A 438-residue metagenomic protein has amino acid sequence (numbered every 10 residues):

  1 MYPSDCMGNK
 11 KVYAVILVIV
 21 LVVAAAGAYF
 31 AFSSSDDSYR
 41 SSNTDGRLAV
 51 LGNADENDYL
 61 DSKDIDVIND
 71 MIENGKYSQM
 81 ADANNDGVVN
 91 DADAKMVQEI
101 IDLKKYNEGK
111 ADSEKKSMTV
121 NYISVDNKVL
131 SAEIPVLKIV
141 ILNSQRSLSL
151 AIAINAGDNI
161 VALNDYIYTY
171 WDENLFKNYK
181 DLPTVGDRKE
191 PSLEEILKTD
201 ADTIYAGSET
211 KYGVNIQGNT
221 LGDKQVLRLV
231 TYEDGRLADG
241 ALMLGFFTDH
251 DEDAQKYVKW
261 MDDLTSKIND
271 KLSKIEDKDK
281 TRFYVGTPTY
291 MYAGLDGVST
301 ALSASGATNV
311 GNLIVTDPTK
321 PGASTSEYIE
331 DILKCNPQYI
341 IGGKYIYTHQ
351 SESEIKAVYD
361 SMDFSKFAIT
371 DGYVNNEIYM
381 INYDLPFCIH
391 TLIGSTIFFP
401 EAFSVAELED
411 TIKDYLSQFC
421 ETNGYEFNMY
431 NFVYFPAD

Functional and structural regions predicted by a protein language model:
D5-V18: N-terminal Sec-pathway targeting helices
G8, A25-E114: Cellulosome-associated attachment modules in secreted, modular CAZymes
I16-A26: Hydrophobic membrane-insertion alpha-helices, especially the h-region of bacterial N-terminal signal peptides
S62-N69, A94, Q98, E133-V136 (+13 more regions): Extracytoplasmic/secreted envelope proteins and their assembly/folding machinery, especially bacterial periplasmic
Y106-Y122, V129, K138, V214-Y292 (+3 more regions): Extracytoplasmic substrate-binding proteins
I141-T199, T203-E209, V310, T319-P321: A short, structured surface patch at a secondary-structure boundary
S192-A201, S326-N336: Short helices/loops that flank or line small-molecule/ion binding pockets
L295-A323: Alpha-helical, coiled-coil/dimerization segments enriched in small aliphatic residues
